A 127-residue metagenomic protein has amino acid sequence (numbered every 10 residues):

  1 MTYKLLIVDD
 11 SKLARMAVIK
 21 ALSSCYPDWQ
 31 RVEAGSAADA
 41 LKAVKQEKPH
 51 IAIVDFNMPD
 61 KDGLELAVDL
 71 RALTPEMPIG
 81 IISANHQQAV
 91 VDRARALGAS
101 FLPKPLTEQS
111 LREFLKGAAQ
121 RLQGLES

Functional and structural regions predicted by a protein language model:
K12-V32: Two-component/phosphorelay signaling modules centered on CheY-like receiver
E33-I51: Acidic, metal-coordinating helix/loop segments flanking the phosphotransfer/catalytic sites of two-component signaling
S36, D62-E65: Acidic catalytic/metal-coordinating carboxylates
K42, L64-P75: Short amphipathic alpha-helix used as the core "switch/output" element in two-component signaling
D55: Active-site residues of response regulator receiver
P59: The feature encodes the CheY-like receiver
E65, H86-L102, E113: Alpha4 helix (beta4-alpha4-beta5 surface) of REC/receiver domains from two-component response regulators
